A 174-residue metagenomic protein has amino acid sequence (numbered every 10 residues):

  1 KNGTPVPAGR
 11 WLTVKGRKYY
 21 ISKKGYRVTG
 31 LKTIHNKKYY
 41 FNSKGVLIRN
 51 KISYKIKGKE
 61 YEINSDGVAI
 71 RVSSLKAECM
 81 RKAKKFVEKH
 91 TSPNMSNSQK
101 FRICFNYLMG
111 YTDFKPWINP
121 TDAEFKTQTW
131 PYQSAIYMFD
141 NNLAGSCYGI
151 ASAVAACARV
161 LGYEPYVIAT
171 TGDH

Functional and structural regions predicted by a protein language model:
K1-R81, T171-H174: Extracellular adhesion/carbohydrate-binding repeat motifs centered on closely spaced tryptophans
T4-V6, S92, W130, E164: Intrinsic-disorder/low-complexity coil detector
A8-R10, T29, N50-K51, P120-D122 (+5 more regions): Generic hydrophobic/packing signal
Y20-I21, R27, Y40-F41, K55 (+7 more regions): Compositionally biased, intrinsically disordered low-complexity regions enriched in proline and serine
K76-F139: Secondary-structure boundary elements
K100-C104, L108, L143-A158: Active-site nucleophilic cysteine motif
G149-H174: Hydrophobic/aromatic-rich core segments of domains that either
